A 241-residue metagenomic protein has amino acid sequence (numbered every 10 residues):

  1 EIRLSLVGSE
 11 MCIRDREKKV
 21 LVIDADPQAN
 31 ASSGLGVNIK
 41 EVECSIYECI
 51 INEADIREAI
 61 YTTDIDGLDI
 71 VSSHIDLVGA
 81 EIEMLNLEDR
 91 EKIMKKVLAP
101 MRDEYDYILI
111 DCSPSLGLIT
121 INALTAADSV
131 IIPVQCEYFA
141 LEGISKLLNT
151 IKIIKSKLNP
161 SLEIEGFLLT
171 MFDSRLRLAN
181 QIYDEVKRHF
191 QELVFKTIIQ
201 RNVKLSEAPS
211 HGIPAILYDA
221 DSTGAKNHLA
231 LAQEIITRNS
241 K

Functional and structural regions predicted by a protein language model:
R3, S9-K241: P-loop NTP-binding core
